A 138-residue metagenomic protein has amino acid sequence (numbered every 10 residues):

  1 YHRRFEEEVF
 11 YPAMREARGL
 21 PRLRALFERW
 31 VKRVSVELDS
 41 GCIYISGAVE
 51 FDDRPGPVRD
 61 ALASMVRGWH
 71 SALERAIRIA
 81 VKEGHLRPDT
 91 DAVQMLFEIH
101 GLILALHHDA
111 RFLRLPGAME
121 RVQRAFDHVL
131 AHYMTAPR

Functional and structural regions predicted by a protein language model:
Y1, V9-S40, A92-I99: Hydrophobic alpha-helical connector segments
H2, R59-H70, L96: Amphipathic, non-transmembrane alpha-helical scaffold segments
V9-M14, V31, A61-M65, H107-A110: Helical cap/lid subdomains and adjacent loops of hydrolase enzymes that gate the active-site channel and determine
P21-V34, R67-E83, V93, L102 (+1 more regions): C-terminal peripheral helix-coil segments that are non-catalytic and often amphipathic
R22, V36-P57: Amphipathic alpha-helical segments used for helix-helix packing
